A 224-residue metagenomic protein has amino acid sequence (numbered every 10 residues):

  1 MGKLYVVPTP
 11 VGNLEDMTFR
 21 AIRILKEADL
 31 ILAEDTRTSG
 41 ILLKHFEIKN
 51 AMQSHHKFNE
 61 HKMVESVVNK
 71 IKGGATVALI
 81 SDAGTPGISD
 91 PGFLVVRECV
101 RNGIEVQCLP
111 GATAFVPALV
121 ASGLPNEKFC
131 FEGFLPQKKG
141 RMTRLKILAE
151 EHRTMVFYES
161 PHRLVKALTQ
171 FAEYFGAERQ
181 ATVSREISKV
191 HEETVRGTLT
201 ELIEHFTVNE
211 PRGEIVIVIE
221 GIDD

Functional and structural regions predicted by a protein language model:
M1-K57: Glycine-rich, flexible N-terminal cofactor/catalytic loop recognition
K3-L4, G73-A78, T154: Loop/turn-to-beta-strand initiation segments
L25-I31, G103-V106, T154-M155: Short active-site oxyanion
S54-H61, F134-P136: Conserved helicase motor
H56, V64-T113: Glycine/small-residue-rich loop that forms an oxyanion/phosphate-binding "nest" at active or ligand-binding sites
A75, T154, Y158-D224: A contiguous loop/helix-start segment that scaffolds small-molecule binding in enzyme catalytic cores
L94-E151: Class I SAM-dependent methyltransferase SAM-binding "motif I" and its flanking Rossmann-like core
